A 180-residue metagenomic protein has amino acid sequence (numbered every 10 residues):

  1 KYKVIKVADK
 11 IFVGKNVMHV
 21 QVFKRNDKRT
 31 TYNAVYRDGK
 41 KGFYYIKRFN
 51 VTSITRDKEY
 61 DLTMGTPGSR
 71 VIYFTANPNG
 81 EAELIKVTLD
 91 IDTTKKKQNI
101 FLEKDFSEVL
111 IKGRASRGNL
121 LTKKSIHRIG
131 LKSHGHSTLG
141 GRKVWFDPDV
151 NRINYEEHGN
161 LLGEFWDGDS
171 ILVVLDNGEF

Functional and structural regions predicted by a protein language model:
K1-F180: C-terminal interaction appendages of subunits in large macromolecular complexes
